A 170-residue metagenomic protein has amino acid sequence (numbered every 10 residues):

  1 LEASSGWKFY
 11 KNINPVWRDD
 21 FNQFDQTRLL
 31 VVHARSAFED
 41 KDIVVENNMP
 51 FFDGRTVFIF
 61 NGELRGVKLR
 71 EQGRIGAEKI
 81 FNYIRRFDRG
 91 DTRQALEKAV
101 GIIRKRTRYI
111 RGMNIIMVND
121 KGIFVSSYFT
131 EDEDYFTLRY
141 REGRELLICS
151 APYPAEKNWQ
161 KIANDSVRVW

Functional and structural regions predicted by a protein language model:
L1-W170: N-terminal segments that mediate ammonia production and transfer in glutamine-dependent amidotransferase systems
